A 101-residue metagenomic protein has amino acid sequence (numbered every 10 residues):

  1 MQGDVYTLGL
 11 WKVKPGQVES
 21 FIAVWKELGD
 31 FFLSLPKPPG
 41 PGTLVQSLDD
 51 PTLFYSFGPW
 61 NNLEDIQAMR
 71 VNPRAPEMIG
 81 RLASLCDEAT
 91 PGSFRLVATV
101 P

Functional and structural regions predicted by a protein language model:
M1-G3, G40-Y55, M78-P101: Glycine-rich beta-strand-turn "strand-cap" elements at beta-sheet edges
V5-K12, P41-N72: Short, well-ordered beta-strand segments in beta-rich or mixed alpha/beta enzyme and ligand-binding folds
K12-A23: Short, surface-exposed ligand-recognition loops at beta-strand->loop->(often short) alpha-helix junctions that present
K14-G16, L63, T99: Generic structural motif
F21, L33-L35, V45-D49: Short, functional N-terminal and low-complexity linear motifs
I22, F32-L33, Y55, R95: Compositionally biased, low-structure terminal segments
E27-P41, P59-S93: An amphipathic, aromatic/His-enriched active-site/gating alpha helix that lines ligand/cofactor pockets
